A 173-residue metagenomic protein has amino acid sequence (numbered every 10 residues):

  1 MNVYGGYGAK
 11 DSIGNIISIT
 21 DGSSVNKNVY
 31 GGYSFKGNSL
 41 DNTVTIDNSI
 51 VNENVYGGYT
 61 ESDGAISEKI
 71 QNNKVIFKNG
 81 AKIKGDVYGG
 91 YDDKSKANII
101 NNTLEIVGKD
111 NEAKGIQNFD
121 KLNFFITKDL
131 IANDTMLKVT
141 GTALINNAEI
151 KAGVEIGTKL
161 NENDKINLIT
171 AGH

Functional and structural regions predicted by a protein language model:
V3-Y7, N15-I19, S23-V25, V29-Y33 (+6 more regions): Fold-core signature of tandem repeat domains
G64-F77, K82-N167, A171: Extracellular beta-strand/loop-rich repeat segments of large surface/secreted proteins
